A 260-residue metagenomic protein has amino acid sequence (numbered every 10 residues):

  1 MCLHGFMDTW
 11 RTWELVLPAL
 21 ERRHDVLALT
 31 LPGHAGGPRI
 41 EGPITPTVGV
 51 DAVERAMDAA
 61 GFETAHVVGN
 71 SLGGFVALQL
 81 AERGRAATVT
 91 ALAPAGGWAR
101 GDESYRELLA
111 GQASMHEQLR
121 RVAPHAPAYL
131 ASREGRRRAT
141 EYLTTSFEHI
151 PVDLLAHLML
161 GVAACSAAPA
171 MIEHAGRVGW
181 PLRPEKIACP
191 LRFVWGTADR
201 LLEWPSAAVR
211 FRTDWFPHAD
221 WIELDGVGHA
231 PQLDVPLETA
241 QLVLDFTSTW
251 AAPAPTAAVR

Functional and structural regions predicted by a protein language model:
M1-P38: Conserved HGGG/HGGXW glycine-rich cap/lid loop of the alpha/beta-hydrolase fold
P18, E185-V227: Conserved loop-alpha-helix segment in the C-terminal half of the alpha/beta-hydrolase fold that carries the catalytic
T30, H66, T88-T90: Residue in the alpha/beta-hydrolase core beta-strand immediately N-terminal to the catalytic nucleophile
T47-A65: Conserved acidic catalytic loop of the alpha/beta-hydrolase fold
G69, G73, A77: Gly/Ala-rich beta-loop-alpha elbow adjacent to hydrolase catalytic centers
A86-A123: Flexible "cap/lid" loop of the alpha/beta hydrolase fold
H125-K186: Conserved alpha/beta-hydrolase catalytic His-Asp/Glu region
W215-R260: Catalytic active-site module of serine/aspartate enzymes centered on a nucleophile-bearing elbow/loop
